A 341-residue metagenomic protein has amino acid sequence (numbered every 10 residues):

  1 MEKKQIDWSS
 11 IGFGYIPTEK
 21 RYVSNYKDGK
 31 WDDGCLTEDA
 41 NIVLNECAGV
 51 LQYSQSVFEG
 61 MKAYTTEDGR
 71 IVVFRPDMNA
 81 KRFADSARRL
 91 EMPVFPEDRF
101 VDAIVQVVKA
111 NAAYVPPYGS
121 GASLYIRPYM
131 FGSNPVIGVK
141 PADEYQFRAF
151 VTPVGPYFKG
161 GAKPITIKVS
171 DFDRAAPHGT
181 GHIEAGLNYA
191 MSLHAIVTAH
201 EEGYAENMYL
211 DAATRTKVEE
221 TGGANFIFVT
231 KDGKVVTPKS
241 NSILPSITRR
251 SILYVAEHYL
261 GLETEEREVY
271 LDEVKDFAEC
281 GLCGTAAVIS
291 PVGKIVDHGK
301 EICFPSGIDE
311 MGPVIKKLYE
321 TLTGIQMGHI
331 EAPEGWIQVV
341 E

Functional and structural regions predicted by a protein language model:
M1-V107, Y129, V136-E341: Helix-start/capping segments and mature chain N-termini
D98, V107-G121: Charged, gly/pro-rich active-site loop segments
G119-R127, F131: Extended, Lys/Arg-enriched charged tracts that mediate electrostatic binding to polyanionic substrates
